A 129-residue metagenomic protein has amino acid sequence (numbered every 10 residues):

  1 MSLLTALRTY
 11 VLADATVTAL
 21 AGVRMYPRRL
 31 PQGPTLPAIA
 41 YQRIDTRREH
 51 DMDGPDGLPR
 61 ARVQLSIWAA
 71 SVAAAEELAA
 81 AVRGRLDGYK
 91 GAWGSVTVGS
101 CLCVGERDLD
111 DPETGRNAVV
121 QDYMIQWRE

Functional and structural regions predicted by a protein language model:
M1-P55, A73, E77, Y89-T97: Small/polar-rich, solvent-exposed N-terminal microdomains that initiate assembly or binding
Y26-R28, Q42, S66, V104 (+1 more regions): Residues in well-ordered beta-strands of folded domains
D53-D56, P112-T114: Short, solvent-exposed beta-strand/turn "edge" segments of beta-rich domains on protein surfaces
G57-A70, A75, V82, N117-W127: Oligomerization/assembly interface segments of phage tail-like spikes and tubes
R62, A79, C101-V104: Solvent-exposed, well-ordered amphipathic alpha-helical segments that flank/support binding or catalytic loops
G84-E129: Acidic-leaning, charged glycine-interspersed low-complexity segments
